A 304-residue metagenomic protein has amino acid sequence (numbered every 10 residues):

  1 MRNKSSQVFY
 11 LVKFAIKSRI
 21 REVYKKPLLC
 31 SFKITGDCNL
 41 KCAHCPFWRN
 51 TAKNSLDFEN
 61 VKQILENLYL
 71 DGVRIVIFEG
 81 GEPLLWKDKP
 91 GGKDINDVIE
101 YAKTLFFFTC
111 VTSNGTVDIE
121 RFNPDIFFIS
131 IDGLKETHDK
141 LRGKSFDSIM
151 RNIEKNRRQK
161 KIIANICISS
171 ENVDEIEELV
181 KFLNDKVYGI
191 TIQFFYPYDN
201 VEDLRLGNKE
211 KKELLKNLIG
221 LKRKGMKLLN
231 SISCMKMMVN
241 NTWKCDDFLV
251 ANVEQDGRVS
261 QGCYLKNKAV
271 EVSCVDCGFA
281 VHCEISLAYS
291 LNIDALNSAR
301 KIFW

Functional and structural regions predicted by a protein language model:
R2-R121, I302-W304: Conserved alpha-helical substructure of the radical SAM core
K26, D256-W304: Flexible mid-to-C-terminal extensions adjoining Fe-S/redox cofactors in radical SAM and related proteins
D37-R49, D247, V272-H282: Local cysteine-cluster metal-coordination motifs and their immediate loop/turn environment, predominantly Fe-S cluster
C45, R49-K53, N252, V281-E284 (+1 more regions): Cys/His-rich zinc-coordinating "finger/knuckle" motifs
W48, E79, S130, Q193 (+1 more regions): Conserved residues at the C-terminal ends of beta-strands
T51, K89-N96, L105-F108, D125 (+4 more regions): Radical SAM enzyme [4Fe-4S]-AdoMet core and its adjacent flexible, acidic and glycine-rich loops/tails across
